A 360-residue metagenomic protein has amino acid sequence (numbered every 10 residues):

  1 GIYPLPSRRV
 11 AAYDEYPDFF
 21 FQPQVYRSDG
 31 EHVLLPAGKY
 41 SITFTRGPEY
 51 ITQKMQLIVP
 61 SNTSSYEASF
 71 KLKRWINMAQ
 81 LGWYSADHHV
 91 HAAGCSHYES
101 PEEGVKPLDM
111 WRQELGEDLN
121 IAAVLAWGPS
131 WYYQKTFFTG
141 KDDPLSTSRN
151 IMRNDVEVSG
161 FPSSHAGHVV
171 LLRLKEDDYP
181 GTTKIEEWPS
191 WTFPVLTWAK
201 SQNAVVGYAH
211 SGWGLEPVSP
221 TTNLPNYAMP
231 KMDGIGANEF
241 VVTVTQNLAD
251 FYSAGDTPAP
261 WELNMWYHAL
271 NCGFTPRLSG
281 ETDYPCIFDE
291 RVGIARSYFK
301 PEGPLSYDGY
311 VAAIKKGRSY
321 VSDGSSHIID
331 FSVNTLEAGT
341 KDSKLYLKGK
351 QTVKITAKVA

Functional and structural regions predicted by a protein language model:
G1-L34, K39-M78, N203-V205, E216 (+3 more regions): C-terminal functional module detector
Q80-D289: Catalytic cores of extracellular degradative/oxidative enzymes
